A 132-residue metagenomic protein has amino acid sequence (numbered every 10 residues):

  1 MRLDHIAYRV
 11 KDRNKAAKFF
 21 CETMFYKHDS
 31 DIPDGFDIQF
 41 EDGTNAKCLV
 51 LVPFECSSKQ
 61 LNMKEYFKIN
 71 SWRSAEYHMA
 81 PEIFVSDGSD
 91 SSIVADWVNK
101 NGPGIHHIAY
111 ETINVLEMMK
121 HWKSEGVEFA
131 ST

Functional and structural regions predicted by a protein language model:
M1, T44-A46, P103: Loop/turn position at the start of each blade in beta-propeller repeats
L3-A7, F20, A80-V85, G102-I108: Short, structured motif recognition centered on aromatic/hydrophobic residues
Y8-I83, E117-T132: Core segments of cupin and vicinal oxygen chelate
V10, D87, Y110-T112: Short His-Asn-centered micro-motif
I32, S92-N99: ER-lumen resident redox/N-glycosylation machinery signature
F54-C56, G88-S89, I113: Short loop segments at secondary-structure junctions
H78, V85-V94: Amphipathic N-proximal alpha-helical interface segments
N99-G126: Long, charged/polar, surface-exposed segments that mediate recognition or autoinhibition
